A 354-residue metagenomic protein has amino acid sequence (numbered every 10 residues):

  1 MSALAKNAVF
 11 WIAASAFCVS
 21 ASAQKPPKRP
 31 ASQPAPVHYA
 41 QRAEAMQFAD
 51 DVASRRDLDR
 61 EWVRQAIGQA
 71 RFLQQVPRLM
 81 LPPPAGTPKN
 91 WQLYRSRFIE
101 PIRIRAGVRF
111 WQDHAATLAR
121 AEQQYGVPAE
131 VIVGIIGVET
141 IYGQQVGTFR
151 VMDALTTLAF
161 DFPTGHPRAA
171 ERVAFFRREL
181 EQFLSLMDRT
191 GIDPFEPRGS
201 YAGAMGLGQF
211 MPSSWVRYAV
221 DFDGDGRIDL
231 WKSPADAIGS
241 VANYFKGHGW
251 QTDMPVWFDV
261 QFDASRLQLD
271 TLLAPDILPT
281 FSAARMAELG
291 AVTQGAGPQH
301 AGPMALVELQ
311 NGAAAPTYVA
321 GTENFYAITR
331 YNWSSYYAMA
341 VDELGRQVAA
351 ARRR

Functional and structural regions predicted by a protein language model:
A8-C18: Bacterial N-terminal signal peptides
Q24-D113, A119-E122: An acidic, Gly/Ser/Thr/Pro-rich helix-cap/linker signature
R42, M46-E61, E100-I141, T148 (+2 more regions): Export/targeting segments at the very N-terminus of extracytoplasmic proteins
R55, D263-R354: C-terminal soluble interaction/assembly domains
V63-Q74, P128-G143, F183-L186, V241-A242: Short, functionally critical alpha-helical segments immediately adjacent to catalytic or ligand/cofactor-binding
F72-L79, T140-R150, D161-H166, R189-F195 (+2 more regions): Secretory-pathway/luminal and periplasmic proteins that interact with or process carbohydrate-rich
S96-R109, F162-E171, V216-K232, Y326: Substrate-binding clefts and substrate-entry loops adjacent to catalytic sites of polymer-processing enzymes acting on
T190, P194-M304: Flexible, glycine-rich surface segments
